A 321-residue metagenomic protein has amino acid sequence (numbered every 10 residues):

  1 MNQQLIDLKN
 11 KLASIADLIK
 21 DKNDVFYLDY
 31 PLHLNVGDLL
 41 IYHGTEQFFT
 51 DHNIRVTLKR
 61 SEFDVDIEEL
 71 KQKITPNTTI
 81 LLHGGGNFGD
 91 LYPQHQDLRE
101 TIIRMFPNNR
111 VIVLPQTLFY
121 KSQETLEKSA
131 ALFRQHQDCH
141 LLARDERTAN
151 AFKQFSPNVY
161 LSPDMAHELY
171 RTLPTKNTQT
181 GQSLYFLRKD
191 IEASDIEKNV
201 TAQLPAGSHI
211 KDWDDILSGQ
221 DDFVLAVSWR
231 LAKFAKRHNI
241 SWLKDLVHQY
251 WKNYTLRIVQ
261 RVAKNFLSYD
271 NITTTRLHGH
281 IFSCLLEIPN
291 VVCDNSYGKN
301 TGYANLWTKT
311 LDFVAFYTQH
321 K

Functional and structural regions predicted by a protein language model:
M1-K321: Active-site anion-handling motifs in enzyme catalytic cores
